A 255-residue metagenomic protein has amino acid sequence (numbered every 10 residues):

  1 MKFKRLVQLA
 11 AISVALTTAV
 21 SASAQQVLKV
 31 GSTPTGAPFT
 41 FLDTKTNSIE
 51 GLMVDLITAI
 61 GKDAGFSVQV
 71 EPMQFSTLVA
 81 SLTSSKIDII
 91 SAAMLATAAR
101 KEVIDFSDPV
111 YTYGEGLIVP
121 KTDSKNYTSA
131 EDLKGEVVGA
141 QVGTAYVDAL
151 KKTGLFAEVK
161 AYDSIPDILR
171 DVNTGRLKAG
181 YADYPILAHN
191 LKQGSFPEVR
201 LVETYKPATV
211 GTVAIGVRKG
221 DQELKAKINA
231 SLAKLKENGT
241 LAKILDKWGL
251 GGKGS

Functional and structural regions predicted by a protein language model:
M1-A10: Bacterial N-terminal signal peptides that target proteins for export
T17-S21: N-terminal signal peptide c-region/cleavage motif recognized by signal peptidases
Q25-A93, E102: Extracytoplasmic small-molecule ligand-binding "clamshell" domains of the periplasmic binding protein/Venus flytrap
S32-G36, M53, E71-S76, S85-T97 (+6 more regions): Beta->alpha turn/N-cap motifs
P34, T112-V119, Y184, A188 (+2 more regions): Periplasmic-binding protein-like
K62, P72, S76-I89, V103-D105 (+4 more regions): Short helices/loops that flank or line small-molecule/ion binding pockets
P120-V137: Flexible hinge/capping segments at coil-to-helix
A145-K160, E198-L201, A230-S255: Ligand-binding clefts/hinges and TM-proximal coupling segments of bilobed small-molecule sensing domains
